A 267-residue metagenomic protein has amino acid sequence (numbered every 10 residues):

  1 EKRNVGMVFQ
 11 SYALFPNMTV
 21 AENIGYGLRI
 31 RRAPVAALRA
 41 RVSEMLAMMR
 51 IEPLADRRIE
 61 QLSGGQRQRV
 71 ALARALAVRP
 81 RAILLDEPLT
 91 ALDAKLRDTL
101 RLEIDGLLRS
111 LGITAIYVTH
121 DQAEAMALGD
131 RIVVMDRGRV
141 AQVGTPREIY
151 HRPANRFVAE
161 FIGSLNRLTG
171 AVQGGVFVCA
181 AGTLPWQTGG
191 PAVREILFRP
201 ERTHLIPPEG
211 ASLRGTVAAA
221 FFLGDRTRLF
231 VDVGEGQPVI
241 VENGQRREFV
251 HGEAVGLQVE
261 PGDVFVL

Functional and structural regions predicted by a protein language model:
E1, M18, P261-D263: Short, flexible active-site-adjacent loop segments at beta-strand->alpha-helix junctions, enriched in small/polar
K2, A73, G106, Q122 (+3 more regions): Short, flexible, glycine/charge-rich loop motifs used to bind or transfer phosphoryl groups or to couple energy/partner
R3-G6, Q10-F157: ABC ATPase nucleotide-binding domains
L102, R156, G170, G215-A218: Small-residue-enriched segments and motifs
F161: Nucleotide-binding/hydrolysis machinery
L165-R167, V176-L267: Non-catalytic connector elements of ABC transporters
